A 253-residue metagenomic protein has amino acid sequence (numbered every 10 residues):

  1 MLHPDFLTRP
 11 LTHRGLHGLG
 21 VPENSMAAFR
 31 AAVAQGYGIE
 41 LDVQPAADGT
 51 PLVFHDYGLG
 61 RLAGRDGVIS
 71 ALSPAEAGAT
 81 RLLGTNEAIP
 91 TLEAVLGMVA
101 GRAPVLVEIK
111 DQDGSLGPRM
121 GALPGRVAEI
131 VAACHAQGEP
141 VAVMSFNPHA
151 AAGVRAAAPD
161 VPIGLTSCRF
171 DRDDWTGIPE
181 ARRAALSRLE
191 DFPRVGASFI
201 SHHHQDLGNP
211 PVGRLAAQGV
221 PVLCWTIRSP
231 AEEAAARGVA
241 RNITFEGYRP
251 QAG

Functional and structural regions predicted by a protein language model:
M1-G253: Phosphate-group recognition and catalysis centered on beta-loop-alpha active-site segments
